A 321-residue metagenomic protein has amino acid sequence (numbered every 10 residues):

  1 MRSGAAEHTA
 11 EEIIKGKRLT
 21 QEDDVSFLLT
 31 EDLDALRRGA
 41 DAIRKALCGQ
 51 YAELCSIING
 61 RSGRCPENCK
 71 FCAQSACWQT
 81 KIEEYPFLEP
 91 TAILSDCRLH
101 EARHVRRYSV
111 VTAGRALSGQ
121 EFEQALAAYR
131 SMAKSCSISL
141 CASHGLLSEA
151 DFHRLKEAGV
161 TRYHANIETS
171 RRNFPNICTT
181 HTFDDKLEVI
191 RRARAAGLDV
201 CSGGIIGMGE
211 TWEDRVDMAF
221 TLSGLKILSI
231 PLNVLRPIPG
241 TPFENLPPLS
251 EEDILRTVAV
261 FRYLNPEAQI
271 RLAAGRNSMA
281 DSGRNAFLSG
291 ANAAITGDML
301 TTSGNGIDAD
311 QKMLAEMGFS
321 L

Functional and structural regions predicted by a protein language model:
M1-D34, S95, S223-L321: Auxiliary Fe-S-binding modules of radical SAM enzymes
G16, A40, C69, V110 (+5 more regions): Conserved, mostly hydrophobic/aromatic
R37-W78, Y85-S109: N-terminal pre-triad scaffold of radical SAM enzymes
Y51-E83, L126-Y129, R172-F174, I190-R191 (+3 more regions): N-terminal small/glycine-rich loop or linker at the start of catalytic domains across soluble metabolic enzymes
C77-D96, H100-I190, D199-G203, L228-N233: Core AdoMet radical
H100, M132, L155, I190-A193 (+4 more regions): Generic structural signal for hydrophobic
Y108, G114-S118, V189-E213, L232-P247 (+1 more regions): Conserved strand-turn element in the central/C-terminal portion of the radical SAM core barrel that lines
S148-K156, M208-S223, N277-S289: Catalytic cores of alpha/beta
